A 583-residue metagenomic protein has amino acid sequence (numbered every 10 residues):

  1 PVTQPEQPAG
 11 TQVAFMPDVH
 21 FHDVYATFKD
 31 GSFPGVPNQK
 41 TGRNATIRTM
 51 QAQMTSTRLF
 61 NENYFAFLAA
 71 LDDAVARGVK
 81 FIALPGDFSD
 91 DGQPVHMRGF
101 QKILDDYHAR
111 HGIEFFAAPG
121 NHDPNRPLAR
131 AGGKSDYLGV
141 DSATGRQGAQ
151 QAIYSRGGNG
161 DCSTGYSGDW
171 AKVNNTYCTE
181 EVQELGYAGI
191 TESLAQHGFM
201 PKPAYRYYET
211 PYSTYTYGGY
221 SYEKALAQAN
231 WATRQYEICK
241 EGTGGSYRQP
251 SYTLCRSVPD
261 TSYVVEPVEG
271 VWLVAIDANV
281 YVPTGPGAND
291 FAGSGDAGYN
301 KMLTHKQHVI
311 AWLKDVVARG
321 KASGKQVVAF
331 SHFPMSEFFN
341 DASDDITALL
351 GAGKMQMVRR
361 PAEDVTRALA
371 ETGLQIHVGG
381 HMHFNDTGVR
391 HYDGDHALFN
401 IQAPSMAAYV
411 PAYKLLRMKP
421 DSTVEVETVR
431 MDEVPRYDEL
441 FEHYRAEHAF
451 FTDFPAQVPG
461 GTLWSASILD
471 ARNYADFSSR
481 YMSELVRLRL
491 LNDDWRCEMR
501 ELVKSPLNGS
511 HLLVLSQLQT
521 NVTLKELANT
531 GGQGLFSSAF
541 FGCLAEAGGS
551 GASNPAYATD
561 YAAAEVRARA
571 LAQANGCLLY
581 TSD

Functional and structural regions predicted by a protein language model:
P1-M97: N-terminal active-site segment of His-dependent metallophosphoesterases
G10-D23, V271-V280, T284, F399-P404 (+1 more regions): Active-site-proximal beta-strand elements of phosphoester/diester hydrolases
D18, D87, G120, H332 (+1 more regions): Active-site glycine-centered loops adjacent to acidic/histidine catalytic or metal-binding residues that shape
T27-R58, G139-S155, V282-L303, D344-M355: A solvent-exposed, charged loop/short amphipathic helix patch at secondary-structure junctions
G78-F81, A229, R234-S246, P250 (+9 more regions): His/acidic metal-ligating clusters that form di-metal
G86-L104, R126-D141, N340-S343, T387-D393: Metal-dependent catalytic neighborhoods of phosphoester/phosphodiester hydrolases
Q101-T304: Extended active-site neighborhood of metal-dependent phosphoesterases/phosphodiesterases
Y580-D583: Conserved small/polar residues in nucleotide/adenosyl-binding loops
